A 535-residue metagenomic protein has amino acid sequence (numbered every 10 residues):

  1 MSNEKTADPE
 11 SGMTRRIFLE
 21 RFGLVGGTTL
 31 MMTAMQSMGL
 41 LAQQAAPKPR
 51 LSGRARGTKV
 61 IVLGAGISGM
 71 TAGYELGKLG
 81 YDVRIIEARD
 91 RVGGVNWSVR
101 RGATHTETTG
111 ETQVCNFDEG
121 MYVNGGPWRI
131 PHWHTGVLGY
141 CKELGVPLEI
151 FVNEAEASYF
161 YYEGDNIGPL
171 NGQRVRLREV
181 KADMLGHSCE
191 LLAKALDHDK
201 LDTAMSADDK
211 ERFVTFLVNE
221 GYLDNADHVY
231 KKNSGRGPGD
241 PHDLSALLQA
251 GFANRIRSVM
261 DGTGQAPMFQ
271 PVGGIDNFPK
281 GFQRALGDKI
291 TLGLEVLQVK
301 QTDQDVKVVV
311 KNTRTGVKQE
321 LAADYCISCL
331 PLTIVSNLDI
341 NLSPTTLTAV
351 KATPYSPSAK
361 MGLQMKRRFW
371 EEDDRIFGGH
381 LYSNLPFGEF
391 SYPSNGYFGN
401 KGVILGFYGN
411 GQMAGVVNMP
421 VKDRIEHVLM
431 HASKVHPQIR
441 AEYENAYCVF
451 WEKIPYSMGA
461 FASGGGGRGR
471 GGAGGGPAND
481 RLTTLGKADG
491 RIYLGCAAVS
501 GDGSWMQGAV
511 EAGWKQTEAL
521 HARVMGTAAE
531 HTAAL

Functional and structural regions predicted by a protein language model:
E4, G12, R21, V25 (+6 more regions): Conserved flavin/dinucleotide-binding core of flavoenzymes
E4, L51-R54, V114-Y122, R255-P267 (+2 more regions): Short glycine/proline-rich turn/loop motifs
P49-D183: N-terminal glycine-rich phosphate/pyrophosphate-binding loop and immediately adjacent elements
K59-R89, R129-Y140, L144-V152, G274 (+9 more regions): Conserved beta-strand->loop/alpha-helix structural units within folded catalytic cores of enzymes with alpha/beta
E75, V95-S98, F160-Y161, N337-N341 (+2 more regions): Short, solvent-exposed loop/turn and secondary-structure capping segments
E154-A157, D165, G186-E295, D303-D305 (+6 more regions): Active-site/ligand-binding neighborhood in enzyme catalytic cores
L170-S188, I334, G467-K487: Core domains of carbohydrate- and sulfate-ester-processing enzymes
L292-F407, V435: Mid-domain catalytic core of redox enzymes that form a hydrophobic substrate pocket/lid adjacent to a catalytic redox
